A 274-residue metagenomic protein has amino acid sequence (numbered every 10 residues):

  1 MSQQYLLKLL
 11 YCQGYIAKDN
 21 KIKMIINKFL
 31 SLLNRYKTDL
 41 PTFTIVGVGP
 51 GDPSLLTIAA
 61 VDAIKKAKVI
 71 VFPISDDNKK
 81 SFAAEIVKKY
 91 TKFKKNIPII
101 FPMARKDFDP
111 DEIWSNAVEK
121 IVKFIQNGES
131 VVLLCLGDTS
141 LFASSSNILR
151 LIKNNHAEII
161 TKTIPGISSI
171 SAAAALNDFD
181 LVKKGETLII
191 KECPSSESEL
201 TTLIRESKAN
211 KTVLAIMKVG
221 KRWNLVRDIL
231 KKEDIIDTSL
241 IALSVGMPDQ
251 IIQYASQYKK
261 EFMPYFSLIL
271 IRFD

Functional and structural regions predicted by a protein language model:
S2, L6-G14, I22-P53, I58-A60 (+5 more regions): Class I S-adenosyl-L-methionine
N34-D39, D62-A63, I125, L133 (+4 more regions): Solvent-exposed alpha-helices and their adjacent loops that cap or buttress functional pockets in soluble metabolic
F43, R205-D274: A contiguous loop/helix-start segment that scaffolds small-molecule binding in enzyme catalytic cores
D77-K80, A104, S168-S171, I189 (+2 more regions): Short gly/pro/ser/thr-enriched loop/turn and capping motifs at secondary-structure boundaries
S81-A83, D107-D109, A172-A173, C193-P194 (+2 more regions): Short, charged, surface-exposed secondary-structure boundary motifs
D109-E119, L176-F179, T201-S207, I252-Y258: Short, surface-exposed amphipathic charged segments that create phosphate/polyanion-binding patches used for binding
N116-F124, F179-E192, Y258-L268: A polyampholytic, Gly/Pro-enriched intrinsically disordered region
L141-E206: Class I SAM-dependent methyltransferase SAM-binding "motif I" and its flanking Rossmann-like core
